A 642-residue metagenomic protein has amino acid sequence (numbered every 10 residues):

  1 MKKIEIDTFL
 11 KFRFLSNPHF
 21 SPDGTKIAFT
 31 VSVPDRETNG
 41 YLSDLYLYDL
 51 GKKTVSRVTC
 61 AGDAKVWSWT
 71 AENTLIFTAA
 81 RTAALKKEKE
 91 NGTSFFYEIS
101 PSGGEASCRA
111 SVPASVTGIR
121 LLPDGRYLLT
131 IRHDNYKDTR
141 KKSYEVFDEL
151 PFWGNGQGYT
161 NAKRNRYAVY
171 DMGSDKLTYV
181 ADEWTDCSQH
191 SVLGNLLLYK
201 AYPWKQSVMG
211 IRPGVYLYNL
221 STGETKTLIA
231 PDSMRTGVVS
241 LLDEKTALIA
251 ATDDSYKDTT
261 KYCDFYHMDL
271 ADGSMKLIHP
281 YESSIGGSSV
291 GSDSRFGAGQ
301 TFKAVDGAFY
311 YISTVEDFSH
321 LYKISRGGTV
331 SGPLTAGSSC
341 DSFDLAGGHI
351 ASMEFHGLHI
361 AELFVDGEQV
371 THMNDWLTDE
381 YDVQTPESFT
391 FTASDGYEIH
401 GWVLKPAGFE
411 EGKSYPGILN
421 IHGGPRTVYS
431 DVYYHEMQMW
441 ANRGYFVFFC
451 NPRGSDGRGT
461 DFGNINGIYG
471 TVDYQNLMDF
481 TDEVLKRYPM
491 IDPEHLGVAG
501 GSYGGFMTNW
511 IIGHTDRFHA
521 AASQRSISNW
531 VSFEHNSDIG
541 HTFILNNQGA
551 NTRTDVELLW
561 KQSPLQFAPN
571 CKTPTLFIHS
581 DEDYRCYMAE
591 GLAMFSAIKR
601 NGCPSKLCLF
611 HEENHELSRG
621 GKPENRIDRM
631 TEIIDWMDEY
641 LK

Functional and structural regions predicted by a protein language model:
M1-F14, Y48-K65, K89-G92, I99-S115 (+7 more regions): Multi-bladed beta-propeller domains
N17-H19, K137, T160-R166, S188 (+6 more regions): Non-catalytic accessory segments flanking enzyme active sites
H19-K26, V66-T74, I119-R126, Q189-L196 (+4 more regions): Blade-terminus and WD-like Trp-Asp/Gly-His loop motifs, strongest in beta-propeller folds
A28-E37, I76-K89, L129-D134, G156-N161 (+8 more regions): Beta-strand C-termini and the immediately following turn/loop, strongest in propeller blades
G40-D44, L85-F96, D138, R164-R166 (+4 more regions): Structural motif
S43, E90-T93, L129-A168, Y202 (+5 more regions): Predominantly five- to eight-bladed beta-propeller fold
M373-E494, G501, H535: Cap/lid segment of the alpha/beta-hydrolase catalytic domain
P452-K642: Active-site-proximal cap/loop segments of hydrolase catalytic domains
